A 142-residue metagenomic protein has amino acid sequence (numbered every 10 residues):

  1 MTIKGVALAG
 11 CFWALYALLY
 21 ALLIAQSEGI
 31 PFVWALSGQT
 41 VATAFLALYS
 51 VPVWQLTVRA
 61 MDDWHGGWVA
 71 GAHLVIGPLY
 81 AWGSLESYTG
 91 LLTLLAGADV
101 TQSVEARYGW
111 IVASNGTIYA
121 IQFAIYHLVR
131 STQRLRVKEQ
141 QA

Functional and structural regions predicted by a protein language model:
I3-G5, P31-V33, D62-A70, V100 (+1 more regions): Membrane-helix interface segments
K4-L19: Alpha-helical transmembrane segments
Y16, Q39-W54: Generic alpha-helical transmembrane segments
I30-L46, W68-V69: Loop-to-helix transition at the N-terminal end of transmembrane alpha-helices
A35-V41, S103-A113: Short aromatic-rich membrane-water interface segments that cap or initiate transmembrane helices in multi-pass membrane
V53-V58, W68-R107, Q122: Hydrophobic transmembrane alpha-helices
G109-F123: Hydrophobic alpha-helical transmembrane segments
H127-A142: Cytosolic signal-transmission helices at domain junctions
